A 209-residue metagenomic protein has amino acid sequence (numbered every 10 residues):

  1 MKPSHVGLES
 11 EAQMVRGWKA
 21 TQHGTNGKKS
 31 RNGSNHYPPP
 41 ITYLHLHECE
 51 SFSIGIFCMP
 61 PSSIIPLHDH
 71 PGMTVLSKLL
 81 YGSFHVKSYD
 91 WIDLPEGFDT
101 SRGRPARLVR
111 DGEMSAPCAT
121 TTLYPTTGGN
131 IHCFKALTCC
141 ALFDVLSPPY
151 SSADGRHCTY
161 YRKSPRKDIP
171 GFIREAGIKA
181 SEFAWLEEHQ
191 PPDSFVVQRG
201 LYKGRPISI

Functional and structural regions predicted by a protein language model:
M1-I209: Jelly-roll (double-stranded beta-helix
